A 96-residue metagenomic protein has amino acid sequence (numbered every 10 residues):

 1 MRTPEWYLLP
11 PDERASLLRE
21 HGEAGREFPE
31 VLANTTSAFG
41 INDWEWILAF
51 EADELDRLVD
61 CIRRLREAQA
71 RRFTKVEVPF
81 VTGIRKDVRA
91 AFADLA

Functional and structural regions predicted by a protein language model:
M1-E27, F39, D53, R89-A96: Short S/T/G/P-rich N-terminal loop/turn motif that feeds into the first structured element of a domain
M1-R2, T35, G40-L65: Short, well-ordered beta-strand segments in beta-rich or mixed alpha/beta enzyme and ligand-binding folds
L9-L32, D56-K75: Extended intrinsically disordered, low-complexity coil regions enriched in Ser, Thr, Gly, Ala and often Pro
E13, W46, E51-D53, R57 (+2 more regions): Residue-level detector of solvent-exposed, low-hydrophobicity positions
F28-W44, Q69-A96: Glycine-rich beta-strand-turn "strand-cap" elements at beta-sheet edges
